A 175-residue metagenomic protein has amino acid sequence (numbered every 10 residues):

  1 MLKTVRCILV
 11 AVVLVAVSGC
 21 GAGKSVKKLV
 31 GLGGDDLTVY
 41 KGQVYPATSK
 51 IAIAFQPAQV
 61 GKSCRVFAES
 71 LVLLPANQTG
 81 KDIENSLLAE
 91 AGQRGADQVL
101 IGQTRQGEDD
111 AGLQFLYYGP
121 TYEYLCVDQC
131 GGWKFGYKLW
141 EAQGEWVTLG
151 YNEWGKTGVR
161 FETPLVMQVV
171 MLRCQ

Functional and structural regions predicted by a protein language model:
M1-C20: Sec-dependent bacterial lipoprotein signal peptides
L14-V39: Bacterial Sec signal peptide processing site at the extreme N-terminus
G31-L71: Compositionally biased P/S/T/G-rich terminal and signal peptide-adjacent segments that lie outside catalytic cores
Y45-S49, T148-Q175: C-terminal partner/receptor-binding element of secreted or periplasmic proteins
A52-A54, V66-L73, Q98-G102, Q168-V170: Soluble periplasmic/extracytoplasmic beta-strand elements of cell-envelope proteins
S70-G112: Short, well-ordered alpha-helical segments
G107-F161: Mixed-charge, low-complexity intrinsically disordered segments
